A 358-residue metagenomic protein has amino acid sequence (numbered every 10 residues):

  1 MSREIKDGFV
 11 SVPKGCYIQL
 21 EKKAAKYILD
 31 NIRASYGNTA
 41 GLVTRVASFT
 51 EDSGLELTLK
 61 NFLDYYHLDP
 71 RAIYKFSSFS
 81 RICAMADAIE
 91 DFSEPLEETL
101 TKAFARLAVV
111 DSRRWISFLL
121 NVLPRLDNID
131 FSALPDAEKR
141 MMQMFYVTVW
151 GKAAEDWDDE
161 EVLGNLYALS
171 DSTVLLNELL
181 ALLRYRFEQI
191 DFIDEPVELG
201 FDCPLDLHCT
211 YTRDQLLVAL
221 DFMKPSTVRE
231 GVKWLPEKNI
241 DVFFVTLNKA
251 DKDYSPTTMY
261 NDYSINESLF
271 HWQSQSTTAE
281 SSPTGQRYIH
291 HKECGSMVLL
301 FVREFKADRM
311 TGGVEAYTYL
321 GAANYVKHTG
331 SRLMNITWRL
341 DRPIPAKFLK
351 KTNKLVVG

Functional and structural regions predicted by a protein language model:
S2-N121: Long, largely alpha-helical accessory region at the distal end of helicase-like NTP-driven motors
S2-Y17, E280-P283, M334-R342, V356-G358: Low-complexity, flexible helical/coil segments
A24, Y36, D262-Y263, N353-L355: Short, charged/polar low-complexity linear motifs in solvent-exposed/disordered segments
F76, I82-A105, V109, R113 (+1 more regions): Acidic, glycine-rich low-complexity segments with interspersed aromatic residues
S80, D91, P95-R106, V110 (+3 more regions): Terminal accessory regions of large proteins
A133-V242, T246-A250: Charge-dense, extended regions
R309-G358: Compact mixed alphabeta submodule
